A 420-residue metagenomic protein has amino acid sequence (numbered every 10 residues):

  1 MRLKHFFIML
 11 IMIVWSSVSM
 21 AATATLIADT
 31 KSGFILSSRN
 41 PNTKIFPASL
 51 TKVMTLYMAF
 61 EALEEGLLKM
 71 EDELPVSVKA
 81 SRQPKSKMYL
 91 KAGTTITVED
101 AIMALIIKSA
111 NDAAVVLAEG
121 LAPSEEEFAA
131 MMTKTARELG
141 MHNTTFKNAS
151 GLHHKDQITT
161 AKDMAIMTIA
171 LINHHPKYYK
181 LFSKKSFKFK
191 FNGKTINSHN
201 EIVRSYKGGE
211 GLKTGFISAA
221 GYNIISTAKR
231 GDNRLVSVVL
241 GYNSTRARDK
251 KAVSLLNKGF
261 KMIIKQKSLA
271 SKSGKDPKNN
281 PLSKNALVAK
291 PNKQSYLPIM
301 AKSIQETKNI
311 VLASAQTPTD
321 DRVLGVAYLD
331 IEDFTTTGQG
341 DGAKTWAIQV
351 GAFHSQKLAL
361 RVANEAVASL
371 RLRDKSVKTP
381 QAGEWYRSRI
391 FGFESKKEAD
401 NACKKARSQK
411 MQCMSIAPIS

Functional and structural regions predicted by a protein language model:
M1-F7: Bacterial N-terminal signal peptides that target proteins for export
F7, A80-R82, L152-H153, F187 (+1 more regions): Short, internal active-site loops enriched in acidic
I8-S17: Bacterial N-terminal signal peptides
V18-M20, I217-S218: Short loop/turn motifs at secondary-structure junctions and domain boundaries
S19-K162, I172, K378: Active-site-adjacent loops and short helices of periplasmic peptidoglycan-processing enzymes
A22-T25, I45, N223, I348 (+1 more regions): Short loop/turn microsegments at loop-to-beta-strand junctions
L36, V350-G351: Local beta-strand/beta-hairpin segments that build beta-sheet-rich folds
K162-T345, H354-S420: Extracytoplasmic
